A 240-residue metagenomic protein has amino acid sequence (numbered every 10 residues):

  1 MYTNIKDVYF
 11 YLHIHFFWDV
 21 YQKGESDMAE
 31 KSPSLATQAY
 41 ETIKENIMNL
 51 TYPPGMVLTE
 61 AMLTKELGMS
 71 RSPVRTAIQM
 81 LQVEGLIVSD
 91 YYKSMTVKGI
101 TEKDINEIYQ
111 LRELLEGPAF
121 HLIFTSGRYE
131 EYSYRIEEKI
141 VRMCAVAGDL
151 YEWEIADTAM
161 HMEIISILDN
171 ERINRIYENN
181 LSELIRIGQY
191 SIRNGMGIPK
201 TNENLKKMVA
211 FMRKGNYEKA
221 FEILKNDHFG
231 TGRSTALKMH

Functional and structural regions predicted by a protein language model:
M1-T125, L237-H240: Short linear motifs at protein or domain termini
T37, E41, E113, S133 (+2 more regions): Amphipathic alpha-helical repeat elements characteristic of tetratricopeptide repeat
I47, I123, C144-A147, L168 (+1 more regions): Hydrophobic residues in alpha-helical segments
M56, V88-S89, D157, K200-N202: Short, flexible turn/loop "capping" segments at secondary-structure junctions
L111-F124, T158-G195, T231-T235: Hydrophobic, amphipathic alpha-helical faces that serve as interaction scaffolds
E116-R142: Amphipathic alpha-helical dimerization/coiled-coil segments that flank or bridge DNA-binding/regulatory modules
S133, E154, N174, F221-E222: Conserved positions within tetratricopeptide repeat
E137-C144, Q189-H240: C-terminal all-alpha effector/ligand-binding and dimerization domain of prokaryotic HTH-type transcriptional repressors
